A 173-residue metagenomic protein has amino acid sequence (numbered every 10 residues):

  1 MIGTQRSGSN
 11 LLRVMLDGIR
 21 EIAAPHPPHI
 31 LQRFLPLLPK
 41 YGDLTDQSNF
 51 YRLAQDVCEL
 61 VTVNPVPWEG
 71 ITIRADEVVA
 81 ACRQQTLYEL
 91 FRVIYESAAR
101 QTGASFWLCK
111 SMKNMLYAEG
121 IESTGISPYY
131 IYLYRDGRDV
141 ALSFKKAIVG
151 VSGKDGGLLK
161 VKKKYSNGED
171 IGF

Functional and structural regions predicted by a protein language model:
G3-T4: P-loop (Walker A) phosphate-binding loop of NTP-binding proteins
S9, N114-E119: Short, well-ordered alpha-helical microsegments
N10-I22: A conserved segment at the C-terminal end of the G1
I22-H26, S127-Y134, G153-D155: Short hydrophobic/aromatic-enriched beta-strand-loop microsegments
P25-C109, G150-D170: PAPS-dependent sulfation machinery
K110-S111, G120-K146: Conserved phosphate-donor/acceptor-positioning beta-strand/loop module used by diverse small-molecule
